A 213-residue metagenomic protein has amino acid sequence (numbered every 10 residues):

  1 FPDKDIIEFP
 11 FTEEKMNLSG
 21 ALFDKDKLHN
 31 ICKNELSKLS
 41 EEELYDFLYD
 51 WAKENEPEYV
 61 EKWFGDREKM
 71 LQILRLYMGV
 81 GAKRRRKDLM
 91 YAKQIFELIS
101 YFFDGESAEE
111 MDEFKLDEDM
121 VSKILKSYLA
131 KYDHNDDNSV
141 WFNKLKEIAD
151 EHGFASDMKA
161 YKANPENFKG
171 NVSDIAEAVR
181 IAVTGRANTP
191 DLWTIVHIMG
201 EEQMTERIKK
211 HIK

Functional and structural regions predicted by a protein language model:
F1-E110, F114, T184-K213: Catalytic adenosine-cofactor/nucleotide-binding cores of aminoacyl-tRNA synthetases and other
K4-F11, L74, S100, G105-E106 (+1 more regions): Short amphipathic alpha-helical segments and their helix-coil junctions
K27, L44, Y91, W141 (+1 more regions): Residue-level detector of well-ordered alpha-helical segments, enriched for hydrophobic/aromatic packing positions
I31-E35, K131-Y132, H152, A182: Alpha-helix C-capping/helix-to-loop hinge sites
E113-D157: Long, amphipathic alpha-helical coiled-coil segments characteristic of histidine-phosphotransfer scaffolds
K146-K213: Charged substrate- and nucleic-acid-binding regions of tRNA-handling and nucleotidyl-transfer enzymes, centered on
